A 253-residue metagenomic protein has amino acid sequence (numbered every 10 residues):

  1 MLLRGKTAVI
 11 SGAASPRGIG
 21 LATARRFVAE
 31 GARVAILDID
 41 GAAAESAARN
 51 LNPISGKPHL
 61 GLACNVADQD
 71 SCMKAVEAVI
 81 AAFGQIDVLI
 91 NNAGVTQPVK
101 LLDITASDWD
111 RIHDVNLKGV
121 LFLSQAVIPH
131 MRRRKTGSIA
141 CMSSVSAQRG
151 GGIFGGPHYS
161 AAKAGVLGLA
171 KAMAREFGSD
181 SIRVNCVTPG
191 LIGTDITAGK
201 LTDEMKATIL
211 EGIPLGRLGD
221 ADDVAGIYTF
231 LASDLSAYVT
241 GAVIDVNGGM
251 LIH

Functional and structural regions predicted by a protein language model:
G41-A42, A63-A75, A106, D223: The beta1-alpha1 cofactor-binding region of Rossmann-like NAD(H)/NADP(H)-dependent oxidoreductases
K100-L101, D108-D110, T197, I209: Substrate-binding pocket helix/loop in short-chain dehydrogenase/reductase
I104-D110, D114, T202-D203: Short, well-ordered secondary-structure patches that form non-catalytic structural/interaction elements within domains
S124, A162, A170: Active-site helix of classical SDR
P129, K171, R175-S179, A237: Alpha-helical segment proximal to the catalytic Tyr-Lys
S144: Residue(s) in the substrate-gating loop at a strand-loop-helix junction that position the organic substrate next
Y228-T229, T240-H253: Short C-terminal tail/terminal secondary-structure segment of NAD(P)H-dependent dehydrogenase/reductase domains
